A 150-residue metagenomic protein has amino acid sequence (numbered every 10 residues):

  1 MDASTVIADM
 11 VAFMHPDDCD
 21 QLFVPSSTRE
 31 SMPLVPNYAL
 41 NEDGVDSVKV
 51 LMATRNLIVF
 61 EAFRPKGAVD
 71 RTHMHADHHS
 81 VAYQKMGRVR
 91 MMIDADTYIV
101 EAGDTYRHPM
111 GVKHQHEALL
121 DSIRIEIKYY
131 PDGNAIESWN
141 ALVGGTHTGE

Functional and structural regions predicted by a protein language model:
M1-N56, R71, V143-E150: A short, N-terminal "cap"/entry segment at the start of jelly-roll beta-barrel domains of the cupin/DSBH fold
S4, N56-L57, A62, Q115-E150: Double-stranded beta-helix
V45, I58-A76: Conserved short histidine dyad/triad with adjacent acidic residue
R55, M92-D96, L119: Short strand-coil-strand connectors
A68, D104, V112, L120-S122: Surface-exposed loop/turn positions
D77-V89: Glycine- and acidic-residue-biased ligand/ion/polar-headgroup-sensing regions
D94-G111: Short acidic-glycine-tyrosine-enriched beta hairpin
